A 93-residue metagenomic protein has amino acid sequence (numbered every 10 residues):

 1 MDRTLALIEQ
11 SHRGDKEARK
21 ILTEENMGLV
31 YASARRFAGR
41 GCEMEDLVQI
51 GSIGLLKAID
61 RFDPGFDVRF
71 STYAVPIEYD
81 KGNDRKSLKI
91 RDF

Functional and structural regions predicted by a protein language model:
M1-R91: Alpha-helical promoter-recognition and RNA polymerase-docking modules of transcription initiation factors, dominated by
